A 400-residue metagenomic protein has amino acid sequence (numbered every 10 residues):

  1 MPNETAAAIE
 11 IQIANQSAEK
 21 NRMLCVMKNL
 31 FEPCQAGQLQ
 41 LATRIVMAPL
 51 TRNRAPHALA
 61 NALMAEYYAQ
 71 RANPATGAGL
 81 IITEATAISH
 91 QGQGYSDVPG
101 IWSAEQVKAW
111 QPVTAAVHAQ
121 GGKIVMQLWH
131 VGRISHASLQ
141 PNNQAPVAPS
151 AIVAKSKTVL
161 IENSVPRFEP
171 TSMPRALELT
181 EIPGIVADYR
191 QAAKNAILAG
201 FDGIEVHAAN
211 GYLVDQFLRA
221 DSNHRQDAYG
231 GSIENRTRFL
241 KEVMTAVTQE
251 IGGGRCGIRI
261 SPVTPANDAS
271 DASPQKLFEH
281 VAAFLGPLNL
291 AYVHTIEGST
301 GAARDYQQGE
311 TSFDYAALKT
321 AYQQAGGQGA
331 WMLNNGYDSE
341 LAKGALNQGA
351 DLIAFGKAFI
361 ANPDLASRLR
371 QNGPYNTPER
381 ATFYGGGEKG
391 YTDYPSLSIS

Functional and structural regions predicted by a protein language model:
M1-A18: Ser/Thr-rich, low-complexity intrinsically disordered segments
R22-S400: Flavin-dependent oxidoreductase catalytic cores
